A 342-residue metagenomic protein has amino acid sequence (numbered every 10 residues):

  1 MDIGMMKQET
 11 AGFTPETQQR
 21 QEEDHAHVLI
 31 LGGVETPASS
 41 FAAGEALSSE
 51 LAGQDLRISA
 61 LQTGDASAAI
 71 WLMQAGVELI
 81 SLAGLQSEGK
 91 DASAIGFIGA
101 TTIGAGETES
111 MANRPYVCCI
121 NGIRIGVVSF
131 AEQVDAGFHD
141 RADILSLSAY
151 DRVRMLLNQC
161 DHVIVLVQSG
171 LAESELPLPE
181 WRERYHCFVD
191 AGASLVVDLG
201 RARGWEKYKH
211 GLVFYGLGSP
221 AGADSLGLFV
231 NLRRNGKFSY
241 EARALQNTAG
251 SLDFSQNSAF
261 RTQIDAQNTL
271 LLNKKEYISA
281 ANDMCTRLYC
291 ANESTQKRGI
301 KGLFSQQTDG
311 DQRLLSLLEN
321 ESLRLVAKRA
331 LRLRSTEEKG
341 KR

Functional and structural regions predicted by a protein language model:
M1-R342: Acidic, metal/ion-coordinating pockets
